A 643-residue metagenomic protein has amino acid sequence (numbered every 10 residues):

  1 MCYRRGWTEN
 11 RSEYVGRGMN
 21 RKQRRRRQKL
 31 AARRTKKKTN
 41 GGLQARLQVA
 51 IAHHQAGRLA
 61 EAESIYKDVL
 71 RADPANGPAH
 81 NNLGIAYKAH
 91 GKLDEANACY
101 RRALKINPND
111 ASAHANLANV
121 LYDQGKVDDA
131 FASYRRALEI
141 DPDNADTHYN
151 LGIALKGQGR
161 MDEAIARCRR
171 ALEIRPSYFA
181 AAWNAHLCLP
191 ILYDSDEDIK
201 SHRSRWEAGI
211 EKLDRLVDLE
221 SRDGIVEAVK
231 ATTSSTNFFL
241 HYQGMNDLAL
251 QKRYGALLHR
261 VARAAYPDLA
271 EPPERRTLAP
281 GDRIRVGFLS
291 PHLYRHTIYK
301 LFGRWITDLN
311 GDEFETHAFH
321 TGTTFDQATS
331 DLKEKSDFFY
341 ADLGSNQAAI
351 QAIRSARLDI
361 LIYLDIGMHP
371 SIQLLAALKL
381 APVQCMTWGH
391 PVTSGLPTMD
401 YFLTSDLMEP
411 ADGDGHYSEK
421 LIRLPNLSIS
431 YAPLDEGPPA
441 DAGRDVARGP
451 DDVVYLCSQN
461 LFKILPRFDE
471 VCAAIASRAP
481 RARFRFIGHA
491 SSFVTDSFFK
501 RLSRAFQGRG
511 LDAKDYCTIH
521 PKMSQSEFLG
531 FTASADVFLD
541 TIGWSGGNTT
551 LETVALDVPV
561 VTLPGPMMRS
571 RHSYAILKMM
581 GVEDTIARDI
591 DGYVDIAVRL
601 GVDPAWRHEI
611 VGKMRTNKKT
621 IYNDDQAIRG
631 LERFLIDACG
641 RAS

Functional and structural regions predicted by a protein language model:
C2-D451, E470, R504-D512, I519-H520 (+4 more regions): Alpha-helical solenoid repeat scaffolds of the TPR/TPR-like class and their adjacent stem/linker regions that mediate
L289, C457-Q459, I487: Short hydrophobic "strand-cap" motifs at the C-terminus of beta-strands
E313-E315, A473-G508: A conserved nucleotide-sugar
D365, D540-G546, P564: Short Ser/Thr-rich beta->loop micro-motif in glycosyltransferases that lines and helps position the nucleotide-sugar
L539, T553: Donor-sugar nucleotide-binding helix/loop cap in glycosyltransferases
V554-A555, K578: Short alpha-helix at the nucleotide-sugar/activated-sugar donor binding site of glycosyltransferases and closely
P559-M568: Short hydrophobic beta-strand element within catalytic cores of glycosyltransferases and related nucleotide-activated
S570-G581: Short acidic/histidine- and often glycine-rich active-site loop of Leloir-type glycosyltransferases that engages
